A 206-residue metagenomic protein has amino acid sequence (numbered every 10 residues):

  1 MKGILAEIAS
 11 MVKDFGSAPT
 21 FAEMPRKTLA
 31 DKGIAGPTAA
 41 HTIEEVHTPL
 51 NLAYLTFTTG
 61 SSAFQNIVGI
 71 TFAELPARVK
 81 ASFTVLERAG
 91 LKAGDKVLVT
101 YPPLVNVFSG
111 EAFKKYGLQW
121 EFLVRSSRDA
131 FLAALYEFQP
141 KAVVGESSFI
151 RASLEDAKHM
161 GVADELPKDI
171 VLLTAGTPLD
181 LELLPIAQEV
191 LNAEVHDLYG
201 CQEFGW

Functional and structural regions predicted by a protein language model:
M1, G117-F122, E189-D197: Structural alpha-beta junctions
M1-K80, T84, R88: Nucleotide 5′-phosphate-binding alpha/beta core
A40-T42, F83-L86, R128-A130, A157-G161: A generic local structural motif
T58-S61, V97, V143, L172 (+2 more regions): Conserved S/T- and glycine-rich ATP-binding loop of Class I adenylate-forming
T71-T84, K96-A152: AMP-binding/adenylate-forming
G90-D95: Short helix-loop-beta connector
F149-K168, P185-E189: Adenylate-forming
D169-W206: Gly/Ser/Thr-rich phosphate-binding loop
